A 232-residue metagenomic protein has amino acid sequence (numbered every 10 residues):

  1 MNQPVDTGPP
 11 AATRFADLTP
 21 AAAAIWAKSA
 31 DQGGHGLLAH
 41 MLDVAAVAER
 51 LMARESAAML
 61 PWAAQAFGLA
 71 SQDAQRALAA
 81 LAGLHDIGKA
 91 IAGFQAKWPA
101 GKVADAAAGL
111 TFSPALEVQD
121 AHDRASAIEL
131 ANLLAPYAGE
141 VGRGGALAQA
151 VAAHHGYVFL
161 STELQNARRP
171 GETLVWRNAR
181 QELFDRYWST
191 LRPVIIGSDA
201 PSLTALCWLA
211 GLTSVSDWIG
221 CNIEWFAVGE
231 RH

Functional and structural regions predicted by a protein language model:
N2-H232: Accessory nucleic-acid engagement/destabilization modules that flank
